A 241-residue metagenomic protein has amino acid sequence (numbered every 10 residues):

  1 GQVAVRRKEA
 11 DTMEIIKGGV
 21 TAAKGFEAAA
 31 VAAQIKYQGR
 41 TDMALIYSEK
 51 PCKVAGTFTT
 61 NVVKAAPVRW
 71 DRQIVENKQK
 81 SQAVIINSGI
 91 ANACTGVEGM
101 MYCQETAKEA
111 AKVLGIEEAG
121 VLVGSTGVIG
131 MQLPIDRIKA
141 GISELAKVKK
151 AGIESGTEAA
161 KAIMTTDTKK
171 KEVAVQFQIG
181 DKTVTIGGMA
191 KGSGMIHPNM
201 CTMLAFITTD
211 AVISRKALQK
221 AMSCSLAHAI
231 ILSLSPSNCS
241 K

Functional and structural regions predicted by a protein language model:
V5-N61: N-terminal amphipathic/basic leader segments beginning at the initiator methionine
T41-M43, A66, V184: Change "...and in nucleic-acid phosphodiester-cleaving endonucleases..." to "...and in nucleic-acid processing enzymes
I46-C103, L122, P198-N199, L204-S214 (+1 more regions): Glycine-rich phosphate/pyrophosphate-binding loop regions near the starts of catalytic domains
Q73-V75, S193-I196, L234-P236: Short beta-strand/turn micro-motifs at beta-sheet edges
Q104, K108-I231: Glycine-rich, mobile lid/loop segments that gate access to catalytic sites or pores
I230-K241: A structural-propensity feature for long, helix-poor, extended segments
